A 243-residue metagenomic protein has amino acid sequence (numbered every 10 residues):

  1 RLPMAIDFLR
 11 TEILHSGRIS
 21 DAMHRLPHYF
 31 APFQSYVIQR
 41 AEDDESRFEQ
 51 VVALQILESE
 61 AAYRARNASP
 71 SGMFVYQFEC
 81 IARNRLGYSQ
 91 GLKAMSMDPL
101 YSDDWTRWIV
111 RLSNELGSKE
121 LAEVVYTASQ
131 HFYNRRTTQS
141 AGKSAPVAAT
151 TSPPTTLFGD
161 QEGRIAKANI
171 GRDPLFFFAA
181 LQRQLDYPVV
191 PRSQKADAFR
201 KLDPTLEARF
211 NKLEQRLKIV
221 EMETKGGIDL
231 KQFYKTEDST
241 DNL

Functional and structural regions predicted by a protein language model:
R1-L243: Catalytic metal-binding core of the metallo-beta-lactamase
